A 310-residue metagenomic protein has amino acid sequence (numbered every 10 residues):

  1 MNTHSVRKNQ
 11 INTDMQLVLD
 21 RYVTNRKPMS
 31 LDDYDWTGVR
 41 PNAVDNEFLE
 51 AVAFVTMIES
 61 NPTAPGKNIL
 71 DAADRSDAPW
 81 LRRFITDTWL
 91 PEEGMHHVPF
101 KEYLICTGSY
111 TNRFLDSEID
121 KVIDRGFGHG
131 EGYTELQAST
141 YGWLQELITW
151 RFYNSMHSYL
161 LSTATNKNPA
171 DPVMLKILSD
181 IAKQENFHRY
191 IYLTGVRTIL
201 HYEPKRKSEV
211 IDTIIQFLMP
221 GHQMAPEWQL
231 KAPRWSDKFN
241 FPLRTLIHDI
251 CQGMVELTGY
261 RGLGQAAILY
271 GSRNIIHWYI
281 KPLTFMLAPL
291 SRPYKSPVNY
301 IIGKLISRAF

Functional and structural regions predicted by a protein language model:
M1-F310: Non-heme di-metal
